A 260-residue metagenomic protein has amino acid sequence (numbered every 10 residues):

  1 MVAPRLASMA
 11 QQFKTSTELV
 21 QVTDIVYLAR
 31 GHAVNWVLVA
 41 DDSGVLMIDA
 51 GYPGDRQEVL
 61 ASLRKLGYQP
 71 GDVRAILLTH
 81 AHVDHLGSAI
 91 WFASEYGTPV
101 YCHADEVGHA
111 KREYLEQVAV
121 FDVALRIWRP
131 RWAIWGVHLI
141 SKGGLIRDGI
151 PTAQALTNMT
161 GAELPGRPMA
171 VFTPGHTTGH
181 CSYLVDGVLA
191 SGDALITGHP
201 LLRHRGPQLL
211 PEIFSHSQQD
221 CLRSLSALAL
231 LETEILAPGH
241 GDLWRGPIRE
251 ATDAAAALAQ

Functional and structural regions predicted by a protein language model:
V2-E18: Blade/loop signatures of beta-propeller domains
R5-A7, V107-V171, H216, D220-T233: Metallo-beta-lactamase
K14-L66, S182-T197: Conserved beta-strand hairpin/beta-sheet module of binuclear metal-dependent hydrolase folds, prominently
L46-I48, L77, V100, L189-S191 (+1 more regions): Residue-level marker for buried hydrophobic side chains located in beta-strands that build the well-ordered beta-sheet
Y52-G54, G144-R147, R167-P174, T178-I248: Metallo-beta-lactamase
R56-V107: Active-site metal-binding motif and surrounding structural segment of the metallo-beta-lactamase
A104-V118, V188-H199: Short, solvent-exposed beta-strand-terminating loops
L243-Q260: Binuclear metal-ion centers of metallo-dependent hydrolases, dominated by the metallo-beta-lactamase
